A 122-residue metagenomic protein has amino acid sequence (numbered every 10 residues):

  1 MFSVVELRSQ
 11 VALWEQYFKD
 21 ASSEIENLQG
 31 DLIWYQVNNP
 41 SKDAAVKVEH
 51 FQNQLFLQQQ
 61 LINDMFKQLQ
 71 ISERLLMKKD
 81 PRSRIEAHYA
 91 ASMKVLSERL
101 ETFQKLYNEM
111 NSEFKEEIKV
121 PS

Functional and structural regions predicted by a protein language model:
M1-S122: Charge-rich amphipathic alpha-helical interaction elements
